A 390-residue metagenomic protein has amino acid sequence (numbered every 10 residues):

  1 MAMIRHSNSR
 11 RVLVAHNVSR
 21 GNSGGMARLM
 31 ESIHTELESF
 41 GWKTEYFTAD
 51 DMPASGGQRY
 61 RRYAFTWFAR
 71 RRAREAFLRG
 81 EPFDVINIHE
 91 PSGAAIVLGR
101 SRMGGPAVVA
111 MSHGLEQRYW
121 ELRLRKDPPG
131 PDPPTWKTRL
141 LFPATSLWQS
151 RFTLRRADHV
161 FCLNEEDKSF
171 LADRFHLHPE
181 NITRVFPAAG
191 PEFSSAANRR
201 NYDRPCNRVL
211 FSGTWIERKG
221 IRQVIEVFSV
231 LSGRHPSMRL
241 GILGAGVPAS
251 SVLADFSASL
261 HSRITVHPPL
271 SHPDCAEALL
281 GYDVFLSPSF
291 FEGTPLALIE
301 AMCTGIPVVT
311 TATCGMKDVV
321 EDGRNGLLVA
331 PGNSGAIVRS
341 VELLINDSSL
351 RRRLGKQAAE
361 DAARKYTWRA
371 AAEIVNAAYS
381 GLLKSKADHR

Functional and structural regions predicted by a protein language model:
P131-V160: Membrane-proximal helix-turn-helix segments that form the acceptor-binding/catalytic region of lipid-linked
N201-F228, G241: Conserved donor-binding/catalytic core segment of Leloir-type glycosyltransferases
S212, R239-V252, P268: Glycosyltransferase donor-sugar binding loop
S251-P273: Nucleotide-activated donor-binding/catalytic signature segment of Leloir-type glycosyltransferases, i.e., the conserved
F290: Aromatic "clamp/platform" in nucleotide-sugar-dependent glycosyltransferases that forms part of the donor/acceptor
P307-T310: Short hydrophobic beta-strand element within catalytic cores of glycosyltransferases and related nucleotide-activated
D322-G323, L327-S334, L343-S349: Conserved acidic donor-binding segment of nucleotide-sugar-dependent glycosyltransferases
L343, L350-K365, I374-A377: A short, well-ordered alpha-helix in the C-terminal region of glycosyltransferases
